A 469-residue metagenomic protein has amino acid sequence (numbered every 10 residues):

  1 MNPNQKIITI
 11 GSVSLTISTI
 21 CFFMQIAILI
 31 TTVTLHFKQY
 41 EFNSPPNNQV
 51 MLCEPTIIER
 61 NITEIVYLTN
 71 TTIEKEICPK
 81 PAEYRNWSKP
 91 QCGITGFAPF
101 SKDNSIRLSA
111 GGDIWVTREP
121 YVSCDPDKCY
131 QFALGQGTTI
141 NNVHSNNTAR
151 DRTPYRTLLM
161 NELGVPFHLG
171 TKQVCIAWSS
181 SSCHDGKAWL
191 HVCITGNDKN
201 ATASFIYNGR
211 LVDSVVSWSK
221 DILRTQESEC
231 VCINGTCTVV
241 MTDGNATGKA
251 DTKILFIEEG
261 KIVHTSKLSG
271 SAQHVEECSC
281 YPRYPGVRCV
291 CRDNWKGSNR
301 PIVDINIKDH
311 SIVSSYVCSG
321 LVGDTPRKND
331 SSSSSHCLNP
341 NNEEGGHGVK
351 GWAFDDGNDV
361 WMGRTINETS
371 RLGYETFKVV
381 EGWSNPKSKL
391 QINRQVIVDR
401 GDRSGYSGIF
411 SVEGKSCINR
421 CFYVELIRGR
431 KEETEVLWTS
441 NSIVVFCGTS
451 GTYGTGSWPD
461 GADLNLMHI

Functional and structural regions predicted by a protein language model:
N2-K38: Single-pass membrane-anchoring alpha-helices
F22-F23, Y40-F42, F205, F410 (+1 more regions): Aromatic (phenylalanine/tyrosine) cluster motif
T32-M51, K80: Membrane-proximal alpha-helical anchors
L52-I77, V174: Serine/threonine-rich low-complexity intrinsically disordered regions
P79-D113, R118-C129, A133-Q173, H184-L223 (+6 more regions): Beta-rich carbohydrate-recognition and catalytic domains
P120, S179-S181, Q226-E229, E276-S279 (+2 more regions): Beta-propeller and closely related beta-sheet repeat lectin domains
C232, G414-I418: Surface-exposed, short loops/turns at beta-strand junctions within beta-sandwich domains
